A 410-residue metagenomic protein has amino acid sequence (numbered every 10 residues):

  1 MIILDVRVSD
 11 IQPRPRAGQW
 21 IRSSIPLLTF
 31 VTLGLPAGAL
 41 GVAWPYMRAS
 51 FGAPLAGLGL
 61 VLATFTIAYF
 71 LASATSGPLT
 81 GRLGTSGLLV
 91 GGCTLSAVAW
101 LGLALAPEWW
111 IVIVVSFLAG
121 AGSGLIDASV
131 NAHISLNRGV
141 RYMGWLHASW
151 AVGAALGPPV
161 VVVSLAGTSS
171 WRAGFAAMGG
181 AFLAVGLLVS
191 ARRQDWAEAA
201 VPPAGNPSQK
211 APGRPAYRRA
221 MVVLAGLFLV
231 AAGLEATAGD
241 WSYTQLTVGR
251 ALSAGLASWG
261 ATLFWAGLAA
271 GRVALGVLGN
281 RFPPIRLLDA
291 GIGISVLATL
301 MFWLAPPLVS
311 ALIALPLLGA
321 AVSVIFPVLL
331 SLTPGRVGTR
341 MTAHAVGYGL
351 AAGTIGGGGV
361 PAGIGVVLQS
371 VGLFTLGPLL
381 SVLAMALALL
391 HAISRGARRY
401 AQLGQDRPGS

Functional and structural regions predicted by a protein language model:
L40-G41, R218-T262, A266-A270: Extracytoplasmic gate region of multi-pass secondary transporters
M47-R48, L79-T80, V160-S169, L246-T247 (+2 more regions): Interfacial helix-cap and linker-helix signal at transmembrane-aqueous boundaries of multi-pass secondary transporters
G52, G84, L105-P107, A251 (+2 more regions): Helix-breaking motifs and short loop linkers at transmembrane-helix boundaries and internal kinks in secondary membrane
F70-W110: Conserved MFS/SLC helix-loop-helix module at the cytosolic interface between two early adjacent transmembrane helices
A72-T85, G271-P284, L368-Q369: Helix-to-loop junctions at the C-terminal end of transmembrane segments in multipass secondary transporters
V115-A151: Cytoplasmic helix-loop-helix junction between adjacent transmembrane helices in 12-TM secondary transporters
L146-A197: Helix-loop-helix hairpin linking two adjacent transmembrane segments in secondary transporters
V337-F374, L380: A late C-terminal transmembrane helix in Major Facilitator Superfamily
